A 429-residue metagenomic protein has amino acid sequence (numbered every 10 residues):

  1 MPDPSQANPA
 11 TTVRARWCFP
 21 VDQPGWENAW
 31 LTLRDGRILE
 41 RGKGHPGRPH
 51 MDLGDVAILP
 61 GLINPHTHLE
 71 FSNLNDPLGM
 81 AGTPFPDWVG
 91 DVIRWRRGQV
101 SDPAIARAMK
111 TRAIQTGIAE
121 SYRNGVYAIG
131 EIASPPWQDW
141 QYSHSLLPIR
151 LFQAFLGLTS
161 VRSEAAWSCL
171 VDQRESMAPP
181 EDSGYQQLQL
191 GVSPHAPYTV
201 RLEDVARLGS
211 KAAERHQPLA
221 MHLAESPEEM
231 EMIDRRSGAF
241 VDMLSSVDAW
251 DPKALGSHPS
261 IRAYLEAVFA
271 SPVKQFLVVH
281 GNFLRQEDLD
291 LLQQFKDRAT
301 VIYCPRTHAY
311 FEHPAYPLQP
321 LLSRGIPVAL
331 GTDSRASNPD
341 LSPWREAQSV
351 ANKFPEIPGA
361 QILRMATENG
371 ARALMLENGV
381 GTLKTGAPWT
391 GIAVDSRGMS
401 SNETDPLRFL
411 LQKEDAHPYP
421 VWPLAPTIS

Functional and structural regions predicted by a protein language model:
M1-P46, A57, L376: N-terminal metal-binding scaffold of metallo-dependent hydrolase/deaminase domains
A7-A15, G44-D91, Q115, R123: Replace "His-x-His-based motif
G61-P65, I129-G130, I149-Q153, L190-P194 (+4 more regions): Hydrophobic faces of well-ordered beta-strands that scaffold small-molecule active sites in alpha/beta enzyme cores
N73-R112, R150-L156, P227-Q275, F295-K296: Active-site gating loops and adjacent loop-to-helix segments of metal-dependent hydrolytic enzymes
N75-S145, S168-Y185: Alpha-helical scaffold segments that flank or form the walls of functional sites
S193-G209, V278-F283, A309-E312: Active-site glycine- and acidic-residue-rich loops that bind and position anionic ligands or nucleotide-like cofactors
V241-D242, V247, A267-S271, P314-S400: His/Asp/Glu-enriched, well-ordered alpha-helical/loop segment that forms or immediately abuts the divalent-metal
R372, P388-S429: C-terminal cap of metal-dependent C-N hydrolases
